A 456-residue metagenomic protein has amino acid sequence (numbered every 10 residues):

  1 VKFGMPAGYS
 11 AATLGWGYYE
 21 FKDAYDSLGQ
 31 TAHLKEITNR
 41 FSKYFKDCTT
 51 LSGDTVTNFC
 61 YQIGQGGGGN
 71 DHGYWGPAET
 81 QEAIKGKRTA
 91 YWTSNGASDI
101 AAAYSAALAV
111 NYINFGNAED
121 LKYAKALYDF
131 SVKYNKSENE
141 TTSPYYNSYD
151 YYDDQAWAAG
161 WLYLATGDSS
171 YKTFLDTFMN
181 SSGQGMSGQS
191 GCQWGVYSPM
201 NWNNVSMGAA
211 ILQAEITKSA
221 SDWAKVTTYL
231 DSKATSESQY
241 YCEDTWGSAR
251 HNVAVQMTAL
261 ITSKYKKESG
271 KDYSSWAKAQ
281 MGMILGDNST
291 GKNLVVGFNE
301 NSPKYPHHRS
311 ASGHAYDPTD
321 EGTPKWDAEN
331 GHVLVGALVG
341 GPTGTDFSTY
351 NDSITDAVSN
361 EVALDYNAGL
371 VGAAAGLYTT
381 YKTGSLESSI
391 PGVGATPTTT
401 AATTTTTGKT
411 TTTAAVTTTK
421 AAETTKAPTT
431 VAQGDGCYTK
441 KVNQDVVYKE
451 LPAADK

Functional and structural regions predicted by a protein language model:
V1-G17, Y61-N111, Y152-S170, F174-T177 (+2 more regions): Aromatic (Trp/Tyr) and acidic
V1-K43: N-terminal structural segment of carbohydrate-active enzymes
Y19-D26, T50, I113-G116, K136-S143 (+3 more regions): Short, flexible helix-adjacent loops and helix caps
E36-A83, N117-K122, A126-Y128, N135-N147: Active-site acid/base region of carbohydrate-active enzymes
I37-G53, K122-N139, T166-V196, S219-Y240 (+2 more regions): Long, well-ordered core segments of solenoidal/helical folds
K136-S148, D153-W157, L164, F178-S181: Structural signature of Gram-negative outer-membrane beta-barrels, strongest in the C-terminal barrel of TonB-dependent
P397-T430: Extracellular mucin-like PTS domains
G434-K449: Secreted, propeptide-processed cysteine-rich mini-domains
